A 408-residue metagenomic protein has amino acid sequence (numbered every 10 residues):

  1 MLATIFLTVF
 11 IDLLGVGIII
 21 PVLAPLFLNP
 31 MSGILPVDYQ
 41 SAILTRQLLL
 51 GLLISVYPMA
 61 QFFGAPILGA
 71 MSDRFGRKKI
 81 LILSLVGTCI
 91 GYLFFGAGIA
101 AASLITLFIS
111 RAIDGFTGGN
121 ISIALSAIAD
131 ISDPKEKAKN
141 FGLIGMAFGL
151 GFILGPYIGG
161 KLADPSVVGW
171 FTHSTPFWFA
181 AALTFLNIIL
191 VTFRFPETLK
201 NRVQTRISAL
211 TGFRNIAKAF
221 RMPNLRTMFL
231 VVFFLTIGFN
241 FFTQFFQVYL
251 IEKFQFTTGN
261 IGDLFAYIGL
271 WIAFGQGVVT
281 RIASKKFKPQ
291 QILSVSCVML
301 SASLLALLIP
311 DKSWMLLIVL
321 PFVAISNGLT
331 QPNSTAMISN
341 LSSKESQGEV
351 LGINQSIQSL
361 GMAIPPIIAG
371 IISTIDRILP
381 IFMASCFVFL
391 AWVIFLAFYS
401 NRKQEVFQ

Functional and structural regions predicted by a protein language model:
F10, G91, S103-G119, M315-L329: Hydrophobic core of transmembrane alpha-helices in multi-pass small-molecule transporters, especially MFS/SLC-type
P21-Q47, Q244-I261: Short amphipathic helix-loop junctions that connect adjacent transmembrane helices in Major Facilitator Superfamily/SLC
A65-G76, A163, G275-P289, S373: Helix-to-loop junctions at the C-terminal end of transmembrane segments in multipass secondary transporters
V86-A101, V298-D311: C-terminal ends and interior cores of transmembrane alpha-helices in multi-pass membrane transporters/permeases
F108-A147: Cytoplasmic helix-loop-helix junction between adjacent transmembrane helices in 12-TM secondary transporters
A182-N201, I394-Y399: C-terminal membrane-cytosol helix-exit motif in multi-pass small-molecule transporters
P196-L230: Juxtamembrane intracellular "pre-TM" segments in multi-pass secondary transporters
Q290-S334: C-terminal transmembrane helical hairpin of 12-TM major facilitator-type secondary transporters
